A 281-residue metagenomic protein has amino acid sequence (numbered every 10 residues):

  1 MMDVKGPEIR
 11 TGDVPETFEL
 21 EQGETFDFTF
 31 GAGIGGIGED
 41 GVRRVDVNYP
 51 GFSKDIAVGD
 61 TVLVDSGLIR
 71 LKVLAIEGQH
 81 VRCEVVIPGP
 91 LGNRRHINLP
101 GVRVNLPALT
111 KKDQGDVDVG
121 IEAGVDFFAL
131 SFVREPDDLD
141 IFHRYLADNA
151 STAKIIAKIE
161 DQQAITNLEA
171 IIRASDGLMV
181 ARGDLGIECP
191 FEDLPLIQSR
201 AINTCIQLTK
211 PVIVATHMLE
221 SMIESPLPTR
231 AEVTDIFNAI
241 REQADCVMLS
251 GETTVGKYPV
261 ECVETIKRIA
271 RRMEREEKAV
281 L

Functional and structural regions predicted by a protein language model:
M1-L281: Non-catalytic helical/linker scaffolds that mediate oligomerization, partner binding, and domain coupling around large
